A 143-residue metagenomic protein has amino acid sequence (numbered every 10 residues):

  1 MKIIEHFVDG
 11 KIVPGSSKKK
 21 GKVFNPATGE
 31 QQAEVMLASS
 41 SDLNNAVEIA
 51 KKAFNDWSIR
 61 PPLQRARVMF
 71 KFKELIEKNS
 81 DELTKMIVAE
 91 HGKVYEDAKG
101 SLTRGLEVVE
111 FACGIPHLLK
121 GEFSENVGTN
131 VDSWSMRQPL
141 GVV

Functional and structural regions predicted by a protein language model:
M1-A27, E34: Hydrophobic face of amphipathic alpha-helices that form TPR/SEL1-like repeat modules and related alpha-solenoid
V8, V13, E90, L119 (+1 more regions): Short glycine/serine/threonine-biased micro-segments
G10, G29, R65, V109 (+1 more regions): Residue-level signature of catalytic and energy-coupling elements of molecular machines, predominantly ATP/GTP-dependent
K11, K93, I115, E122 (+1 more regions): Gly/Ser/Thr-rich helix-start
I12-V13, S17-K18, G100, S124 (+1 more regions): Short capping/connector residues at structural and topological boundaries
N25, L37, R137: Conserved strand-loop elements at the edges of beta-sheets that form or border functional pockets
Q32-L119, N130: Glycine-rich loop-to-alpha-helix module at the N-terminal edge of alpha/beta enzyme cores
E122-V143: Conserved small-residue-rich beta-alpha loop and adjacent elements that most often cradle the phosphate/pyrophosphate
